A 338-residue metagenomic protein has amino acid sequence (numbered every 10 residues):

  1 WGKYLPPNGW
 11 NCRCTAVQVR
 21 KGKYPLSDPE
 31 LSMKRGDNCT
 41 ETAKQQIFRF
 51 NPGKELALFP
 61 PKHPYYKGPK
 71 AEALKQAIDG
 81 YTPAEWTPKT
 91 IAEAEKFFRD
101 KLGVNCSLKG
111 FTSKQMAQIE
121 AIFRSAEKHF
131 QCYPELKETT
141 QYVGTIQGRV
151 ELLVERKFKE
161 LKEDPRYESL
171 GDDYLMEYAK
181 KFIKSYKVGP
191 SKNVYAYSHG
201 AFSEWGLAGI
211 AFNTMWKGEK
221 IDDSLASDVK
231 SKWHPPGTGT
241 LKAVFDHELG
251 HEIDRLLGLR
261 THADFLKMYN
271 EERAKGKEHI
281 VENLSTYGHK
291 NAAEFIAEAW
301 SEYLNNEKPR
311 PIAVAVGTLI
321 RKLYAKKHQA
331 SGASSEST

Functional and structural regions predicted by a protein language model:
W1, R35-D37, S231-W233: Short, well-ordered helical secondary-structure segments
W1-Y24: Conserved short secondary-structure elements within globular domains
G2, N11, R49-N51, P60 (+2 more regions): Generic, ordered loop/turn and secondary-structure boundary motif
K21-P29, E204-I210: Short, well-ordered strand-loop elements centered on a beta-strand within folded domains, enriched for acidic residues
K23-S113, G332-T338: Intrinsically disordered, low-complexity terminal/linker regions enriched in Pro/Ser/Gly and acidic residues
P83-T338: Active-site-flanking segments in enzyme catalytic domains
